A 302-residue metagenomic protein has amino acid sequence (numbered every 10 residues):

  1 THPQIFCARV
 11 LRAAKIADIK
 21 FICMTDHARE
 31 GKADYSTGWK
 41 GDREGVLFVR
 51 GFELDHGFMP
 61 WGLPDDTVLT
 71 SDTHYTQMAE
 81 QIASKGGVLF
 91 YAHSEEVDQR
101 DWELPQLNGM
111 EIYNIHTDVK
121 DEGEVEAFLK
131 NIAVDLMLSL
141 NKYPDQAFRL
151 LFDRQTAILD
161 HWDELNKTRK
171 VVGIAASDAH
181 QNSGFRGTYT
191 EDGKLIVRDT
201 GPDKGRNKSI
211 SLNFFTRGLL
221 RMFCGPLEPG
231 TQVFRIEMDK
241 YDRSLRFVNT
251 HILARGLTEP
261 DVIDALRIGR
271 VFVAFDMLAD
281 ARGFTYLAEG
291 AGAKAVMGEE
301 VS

Functional and structural regions predicted by a protein language model:
T1-W162, T168, A176-A179: A metal-dependent hydrolase metal-coordination microenvironment
Q99, H161-D163, M238-D239, E299: Generic recognition of flexible, low-complexity loop/linker segments
T168-V172, S177-S302: C-terminal functional module detector
